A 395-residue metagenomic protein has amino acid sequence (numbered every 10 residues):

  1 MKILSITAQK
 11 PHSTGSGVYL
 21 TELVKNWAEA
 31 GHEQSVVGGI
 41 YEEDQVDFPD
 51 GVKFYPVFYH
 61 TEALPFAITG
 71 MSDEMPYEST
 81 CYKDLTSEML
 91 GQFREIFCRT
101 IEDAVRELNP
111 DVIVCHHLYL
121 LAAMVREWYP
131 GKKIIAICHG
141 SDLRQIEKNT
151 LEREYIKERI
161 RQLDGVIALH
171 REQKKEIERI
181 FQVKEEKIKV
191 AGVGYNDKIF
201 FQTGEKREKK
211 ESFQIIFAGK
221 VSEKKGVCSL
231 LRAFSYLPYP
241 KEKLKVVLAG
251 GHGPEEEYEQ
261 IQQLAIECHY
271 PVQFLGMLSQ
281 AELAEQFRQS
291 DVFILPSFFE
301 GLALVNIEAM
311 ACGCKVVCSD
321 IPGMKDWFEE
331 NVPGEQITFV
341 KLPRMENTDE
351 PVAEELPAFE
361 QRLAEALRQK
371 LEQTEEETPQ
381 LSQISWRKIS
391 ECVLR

Functional and structural regions predicted by a protein language model:
G15, P351-R395: A charged, aromatic-enriched C-terminal amphipathic alpha-helix characteristic of glycosyltransferases across folds
Y41-E102: A conserved catalytic-core segment of Leloir-type glycosyltransferases
Y129, K174-Y195, V332-Q336: Helix-loop-beta element that forms the nucleotide-linked donor phosphate-binding surface in glycosyltransferases
I146-K148, E186-K187, G194-S212: Acidic anion/phosphate-binding donor-loop and adjacent secondary structure in glycosyltransferase catalytic cores
I167, E208-K225, L231-F234, V247: Conserved donor-binding/catalytic core segment of Leloir-type glycosyltransferases
Y258-L278: Nucleotide-activated donor-binding/catalytic signature segment of Leloir-type glycosyltransferases, i.e., the conserved
M277-L278, E285-S290: Short alpha-helical donor nucleotide-sugar binding micro-motif in glycosyltransferases
F298: Aromatic "clamp/platform" in nucleotide-sugar-dependent glycosyltransferases that forms part of the donor/acceptor
